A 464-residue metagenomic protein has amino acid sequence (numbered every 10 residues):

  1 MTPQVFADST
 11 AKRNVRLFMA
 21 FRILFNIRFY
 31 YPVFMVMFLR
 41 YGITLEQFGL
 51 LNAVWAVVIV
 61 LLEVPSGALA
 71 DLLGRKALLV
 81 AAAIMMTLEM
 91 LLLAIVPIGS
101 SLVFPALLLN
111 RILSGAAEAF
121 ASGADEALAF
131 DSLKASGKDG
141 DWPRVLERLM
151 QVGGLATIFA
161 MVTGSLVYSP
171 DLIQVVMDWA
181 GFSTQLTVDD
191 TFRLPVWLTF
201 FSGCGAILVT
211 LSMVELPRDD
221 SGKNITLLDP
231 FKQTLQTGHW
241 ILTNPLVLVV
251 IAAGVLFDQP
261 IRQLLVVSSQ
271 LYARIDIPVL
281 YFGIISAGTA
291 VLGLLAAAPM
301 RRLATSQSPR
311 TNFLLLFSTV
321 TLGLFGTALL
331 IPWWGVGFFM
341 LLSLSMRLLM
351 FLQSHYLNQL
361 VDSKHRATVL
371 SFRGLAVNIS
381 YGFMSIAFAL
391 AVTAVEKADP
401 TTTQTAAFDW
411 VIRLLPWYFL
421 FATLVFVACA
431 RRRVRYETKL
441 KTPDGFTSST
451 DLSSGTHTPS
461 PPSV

Functional and structural regions predicted by a protein language model:
M1-D8, S132-L133, A430-V464: Intrinsic disorder in cytosolic terminal tails and internal cytosolic loops of multi-pass membrane transporters
M1-K12, V214-I251, S448-D451: Juxtamembrane intracellular "pre-TM" segments in multi-pass secondary transporters
L17-V36, G49-A68, A77, A106-L172 (+5 more regions): Substrate-agnostic recognition of the 12-TM MFS/MFS-like secondary transporter fold
L72-A83, L303-T319: Cytoplasmic membrane-interface "Motif A"-like loop-to-helix N-cap segments of 12-TM Major Facilitator Superfamily
V80, I84-L102, L107, S318-P332: C-terminal ends and interior cores of transmembrane alpha-helices in multi-pass membrane transporters/permeases
S169-F201, V392-T423: A membrane-interface helix-boundary motif in multi-pass transporters
V188-F192, T199-I225, C429-K441: Helix-loop junctions on the cytosolic side of multi-pass membrane transporters, especially the intracellular loop
R310-Q353: C-terminal transmembrane helical hairpin of 12-TM major facilitator-type secondary transporters
